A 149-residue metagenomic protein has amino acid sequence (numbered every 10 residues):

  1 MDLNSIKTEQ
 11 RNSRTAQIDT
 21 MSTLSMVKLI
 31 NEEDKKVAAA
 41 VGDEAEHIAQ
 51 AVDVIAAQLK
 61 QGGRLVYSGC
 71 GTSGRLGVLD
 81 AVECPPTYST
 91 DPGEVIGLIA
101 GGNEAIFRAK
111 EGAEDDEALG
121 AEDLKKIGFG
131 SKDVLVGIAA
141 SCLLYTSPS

Functional and structural regions predicted by a protein language model:
M1-A40: Cofactor-/ligand-binding subdomain signature composed of acidic, glycine-rich, tryptophan-containing flexible loops
Q10-N12, A49-D53, R64: Short, positively charged patches
V37-E46, L135-L144: Short, glycine-rich nucleotide/cofactor-binding loops
D43-A57: A short, well-structured juxtamembrane/interface segment
A56-N103: Active-site cofactor/substrate anionic-group-binding motifs, chiefly glycine- and Lys/Arg-rich phosphate-binding loops
G63-T72, S131-L143: A short, small-residue-rich loop immediately preceding and capping a beta-strand
P85-L135: Glycine-rich oxoanion-binding loops at beta->alpha junctions
Y145-S149: Conserved small/polar residues in nucleotide/adenosyl-binding loops
